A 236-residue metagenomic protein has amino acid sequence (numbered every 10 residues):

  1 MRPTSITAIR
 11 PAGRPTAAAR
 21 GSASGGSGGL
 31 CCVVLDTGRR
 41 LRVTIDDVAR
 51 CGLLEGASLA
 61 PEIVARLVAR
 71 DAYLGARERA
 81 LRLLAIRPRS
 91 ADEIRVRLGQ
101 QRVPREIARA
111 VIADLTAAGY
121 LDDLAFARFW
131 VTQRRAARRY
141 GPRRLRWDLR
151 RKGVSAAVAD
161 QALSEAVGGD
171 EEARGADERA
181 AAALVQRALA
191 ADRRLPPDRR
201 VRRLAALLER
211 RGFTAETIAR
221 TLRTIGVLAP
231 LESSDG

Functional and structural regions predicted by a protein language model:
M1-G236: An alpha-helical, amphipathic repeat domain used for nucleic-acid recognition, typified by the mTERF helical solenoid
